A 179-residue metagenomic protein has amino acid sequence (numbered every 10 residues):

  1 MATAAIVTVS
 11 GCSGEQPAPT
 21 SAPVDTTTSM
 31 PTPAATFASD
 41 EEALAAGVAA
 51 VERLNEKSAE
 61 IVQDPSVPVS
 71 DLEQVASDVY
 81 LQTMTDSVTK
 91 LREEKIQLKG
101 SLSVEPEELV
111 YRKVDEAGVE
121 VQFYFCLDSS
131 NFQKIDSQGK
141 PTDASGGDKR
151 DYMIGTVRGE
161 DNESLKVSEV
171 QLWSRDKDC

Functional and structural regions predicted by a protein language model:
M1-A4: Sec-dependent N-terminal signal peptides
V7-G11: C-terminal motif of bacterial Sec signal peptides marking the signal peptidase cleavage site
S13-Q16: Bacterial signal peptide processing site
P19-P33: Extracellular mucin-like PTS domains
T32-L102: Core segments of small alpha/beta cavity-forming domains
P68, A117-V121, M153: Envelope-exposed proteins and targeting segments
I96-Q138: Surface-exposed, charged secondary-structure patches
T142-C179: Short beta-strand edge/turn micro-motifs at domain boundaries
